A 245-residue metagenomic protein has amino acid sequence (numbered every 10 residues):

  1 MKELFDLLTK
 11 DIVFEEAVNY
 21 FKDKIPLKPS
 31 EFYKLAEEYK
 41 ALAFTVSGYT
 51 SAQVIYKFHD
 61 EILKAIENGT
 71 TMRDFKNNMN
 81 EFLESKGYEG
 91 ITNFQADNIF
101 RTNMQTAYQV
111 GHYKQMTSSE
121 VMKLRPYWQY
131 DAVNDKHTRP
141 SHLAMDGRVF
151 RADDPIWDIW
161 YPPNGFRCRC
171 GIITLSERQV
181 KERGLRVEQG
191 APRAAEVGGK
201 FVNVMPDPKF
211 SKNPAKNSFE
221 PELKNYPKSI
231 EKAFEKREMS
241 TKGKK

Functional and structural regions predicted by a protein language model:
M1-G165, I173-K245: Domain-core detector
